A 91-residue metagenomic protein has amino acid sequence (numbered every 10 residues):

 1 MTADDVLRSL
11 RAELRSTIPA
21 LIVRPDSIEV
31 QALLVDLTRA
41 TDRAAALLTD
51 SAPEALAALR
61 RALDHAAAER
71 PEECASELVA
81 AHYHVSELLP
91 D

Functional and structural regions predicted by a protein language model:
M1-D91: Long, charged/polar, soluble alpha-helical segments
